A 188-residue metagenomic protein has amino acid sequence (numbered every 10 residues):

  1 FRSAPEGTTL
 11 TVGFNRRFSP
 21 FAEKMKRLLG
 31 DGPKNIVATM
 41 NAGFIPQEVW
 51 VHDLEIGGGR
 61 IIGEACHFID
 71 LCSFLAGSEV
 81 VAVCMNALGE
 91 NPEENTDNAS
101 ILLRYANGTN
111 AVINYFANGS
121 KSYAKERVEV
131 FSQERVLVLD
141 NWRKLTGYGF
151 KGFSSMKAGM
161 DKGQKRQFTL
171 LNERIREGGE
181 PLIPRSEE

Functional and structural regions predicted by a protein language model:
F1-F14: Beta-strand-loop-alpha-helix segment that lines the small-molecule cofactor/substrate pocket of alpha/beta enzymes
L10-G13, C84, I183-P184: Short catalytic-loop micro-motif centered on adjacent basic/acidic residues
R16-P92: Predominantly a Rossmann-like dinucleotide-binding segment in NAD(P)-dependent oxidoreductases
A22-K24, Q47-V51, E94-D97, K125-E126 (+2 more regions): Short aromatic-enriched loop/helix-cap "lid" or pocket-rim segments at secondary-structure transitions that line
I56-I62, F153-K162: A short glycine-threonine-serine/GTX helix/turn-capping micro-motif
G63, I69-K144, K165-E180: Contiguous beta-strand/loop segments that form the cofactor/metal-binding neighborhood of enzyme cores
T146-M156, G163-L170: Interdomain hinge/lid region at the active-site interface of Rossmann-like NAD(P)-dependent oxidoreductases
E188: Conserved small/polar residues in nucleotide/adenosyl-binding loops
